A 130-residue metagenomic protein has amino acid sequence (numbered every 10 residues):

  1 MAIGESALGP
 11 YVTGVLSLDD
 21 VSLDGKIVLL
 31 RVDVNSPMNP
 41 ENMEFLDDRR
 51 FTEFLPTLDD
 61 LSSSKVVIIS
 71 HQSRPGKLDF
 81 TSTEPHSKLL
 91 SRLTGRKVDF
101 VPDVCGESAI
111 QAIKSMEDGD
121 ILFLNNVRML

Functional and structural regions predicted by a protein language model:
A2-L130: Active-site loop-to-helix "anion-binding N-cap" substructures in soluble metabolic enzymes
